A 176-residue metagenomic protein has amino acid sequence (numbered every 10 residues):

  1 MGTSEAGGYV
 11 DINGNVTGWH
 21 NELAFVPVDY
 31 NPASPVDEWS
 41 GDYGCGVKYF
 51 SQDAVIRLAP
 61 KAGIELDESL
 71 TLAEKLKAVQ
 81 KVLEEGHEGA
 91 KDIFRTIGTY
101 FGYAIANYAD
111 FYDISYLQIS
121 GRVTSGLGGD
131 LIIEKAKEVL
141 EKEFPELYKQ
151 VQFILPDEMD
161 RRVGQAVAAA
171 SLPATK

Functional and structural regions predicted by a protein language model:
M1-S4, R122: A short acidic Gly-Thr/Ser loop motif
S4-D11: Short beta-strand scaffold segments in enzyme catalytic cores
I12, Y30-K176: ATP-binding/phosphotransfer module of carbohydrate and carboxylate kinases, centering on a glycine-rich
N15-V16: Hydrophobic "anchor" residues
L23-V28: Acidic, glycine-rich loop-and-beta core segments that form the ion-binding/anion-interacting portion of active sites
